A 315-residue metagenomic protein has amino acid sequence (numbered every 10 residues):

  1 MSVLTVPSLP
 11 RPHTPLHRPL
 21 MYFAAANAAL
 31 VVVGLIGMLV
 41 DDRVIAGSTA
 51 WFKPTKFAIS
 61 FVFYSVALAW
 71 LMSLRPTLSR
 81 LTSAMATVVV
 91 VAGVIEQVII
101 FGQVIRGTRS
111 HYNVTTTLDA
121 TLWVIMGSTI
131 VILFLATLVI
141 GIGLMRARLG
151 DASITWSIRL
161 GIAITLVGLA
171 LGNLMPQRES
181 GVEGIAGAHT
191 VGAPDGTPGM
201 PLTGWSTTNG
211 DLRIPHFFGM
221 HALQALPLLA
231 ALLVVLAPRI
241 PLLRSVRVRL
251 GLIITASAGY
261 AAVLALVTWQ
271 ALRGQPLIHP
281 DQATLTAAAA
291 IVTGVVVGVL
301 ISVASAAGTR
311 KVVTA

Functional and structural regions predicted by a protein language model:
M1-L16: Short, Lys/Arg-rich, polar N-terminal cytosolic tail immediately upstream of the first transmembrane signal-anchor
P15-H17, S79-V90, D151-I158: Membrane-interfacial loop-to-helix junctions in multi-pass inner-membrane proteins
P19-L39, W51-S73, T87-I105, I125-I140 (+5 more regions): Hydrophobic cores of alpha-helical transmembrane segments in multi-pass integral membrane proteins
I45-P54, Y112-I125, A152-W156, P276-A287: Non-cytosolic membrane-interface motifs at loop->transmembrane helix junctions
Y112-L149: Internal, conserved structured core segments that host functional sites
S153-T190: Aromatic-rich transmembrane-lumenal/periplasmic boundary elements in polytopic membrane proteins
P176-L223: Membrane-interfacial catalytic/cofactor-binding modules of polytopic membrane enzymes
G298-A315: Membrane-interface capping segments at transmembrane-helix boundaries
